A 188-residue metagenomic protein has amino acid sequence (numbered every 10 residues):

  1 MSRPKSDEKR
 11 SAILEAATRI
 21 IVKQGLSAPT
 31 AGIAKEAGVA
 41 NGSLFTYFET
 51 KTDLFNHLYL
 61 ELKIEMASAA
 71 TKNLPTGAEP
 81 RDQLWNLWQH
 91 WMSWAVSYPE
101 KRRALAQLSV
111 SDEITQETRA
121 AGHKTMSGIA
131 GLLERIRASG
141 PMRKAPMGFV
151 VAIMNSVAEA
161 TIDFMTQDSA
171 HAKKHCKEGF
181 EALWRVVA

Functional and structural regions predicted by a protein language model:
M1-E8: N-terminal intrinsically disordered/low-complexity leader segments
E8-A17, I33, L58-L62, M66 (+2 more regions): Generic hydrophobic, amphipathic alpha-helix propensity
A12, I20-D53, H57: Helix-turn-helix
I64-A67, E113-S139, G148-A152, D163: Amphipathic alpha-helical packing segments from all-alpha helical-bundle domains
T71-K72, L105-E113: Short linear capping/connector segments at secondary-structure termini
T71-S97, V150-M154: Hydrophobic alpha-helical connector segments
W85, Q89, M126-E134, V151 (+1 more regions): An amphipathic alpha-helix signature
R103-Q107, R137-A182: Hydrophobic/aromatic-rich alpha-helical bundle segments in the mid-to-C-terminal region
